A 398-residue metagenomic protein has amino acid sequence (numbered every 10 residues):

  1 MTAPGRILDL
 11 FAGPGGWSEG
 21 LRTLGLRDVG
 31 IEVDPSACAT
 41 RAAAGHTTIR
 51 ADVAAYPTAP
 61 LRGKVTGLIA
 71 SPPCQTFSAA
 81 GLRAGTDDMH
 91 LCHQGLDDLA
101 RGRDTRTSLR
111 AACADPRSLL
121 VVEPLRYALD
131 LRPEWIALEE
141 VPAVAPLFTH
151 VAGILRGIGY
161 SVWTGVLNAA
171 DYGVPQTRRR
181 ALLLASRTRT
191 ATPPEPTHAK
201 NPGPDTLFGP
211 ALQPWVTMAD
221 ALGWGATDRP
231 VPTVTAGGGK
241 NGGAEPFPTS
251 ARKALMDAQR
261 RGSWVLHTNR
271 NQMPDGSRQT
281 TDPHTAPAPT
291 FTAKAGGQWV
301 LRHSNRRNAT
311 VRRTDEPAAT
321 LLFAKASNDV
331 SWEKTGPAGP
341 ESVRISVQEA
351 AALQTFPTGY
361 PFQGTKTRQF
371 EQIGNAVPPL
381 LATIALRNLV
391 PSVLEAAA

Functional and structural regions predicted by a protein language model:
M1, E395-A398: Short intrinsically disordered terminal tails
T2-I7: Extreme N-terminal starter segment of soluble prokaryotic enzymes
L8-Y56: SAM cofactor-binding core of SAM-dependent methyltransferases, primarily the Rossmann-like beta-alpha-beta module
A51, L68-A70, F323: Redox-cofactor binding/interface segments in oxidoreductases and associated redox assembly factors
T58-G67, A79-T314, A319-T320: Class I S-adenosyl-L-methionine
Q75: Active-site beta-alpha loop architecture of Rossmann-like, nucleotide-cofactor-dependent enzymes
Q279, A319, S331-T365, Q369: FAD-binding beta-loop-beta segment adjacent to the flavin cofactor pocket
A382: Acidic-aromatic/histidine active-site loop/patch
